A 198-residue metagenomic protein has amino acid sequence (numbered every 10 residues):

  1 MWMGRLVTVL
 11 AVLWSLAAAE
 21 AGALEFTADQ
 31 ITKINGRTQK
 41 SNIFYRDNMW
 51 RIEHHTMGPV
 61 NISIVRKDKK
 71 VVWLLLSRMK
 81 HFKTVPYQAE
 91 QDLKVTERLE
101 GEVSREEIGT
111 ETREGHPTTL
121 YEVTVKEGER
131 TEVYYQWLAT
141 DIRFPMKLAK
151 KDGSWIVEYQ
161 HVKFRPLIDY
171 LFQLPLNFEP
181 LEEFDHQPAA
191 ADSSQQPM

Functional and structural regions predicted by a protein language model:
M1-M3: N-terminal secretory signal peptides that target proteins for export/translocation
R5-A17: Bacterial N-terminal signal peptides
A21, I34-N35, R78, G101-S104 (+3 more regions): Non-transmembrane domains of secretory- and envelope-associated proteins
A21-G36, W50-I52: A short, Trp-centered hydrophobic/proline-enriched beta-strand micro-motif
L24, R46-N48, K67-K70, E106 (+1 more regions): A short, compositionally biased
T27, T38, T118-L120: Intrinsic-disorder/low-complexity, polar/charged segments enriched in Ser/Thr/Lys/Arg/Asp/Glu/Gln
Q39-V95, K150-H161: An acidic-aromatic
